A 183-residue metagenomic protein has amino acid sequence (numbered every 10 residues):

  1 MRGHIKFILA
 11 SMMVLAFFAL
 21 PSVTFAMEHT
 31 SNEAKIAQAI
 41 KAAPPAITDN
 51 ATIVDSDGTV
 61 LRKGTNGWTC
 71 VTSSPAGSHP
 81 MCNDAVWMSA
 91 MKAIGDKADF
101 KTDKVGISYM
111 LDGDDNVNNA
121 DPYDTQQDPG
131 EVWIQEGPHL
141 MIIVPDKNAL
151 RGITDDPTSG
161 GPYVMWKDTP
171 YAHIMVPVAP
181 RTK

Functional and structural regions predicted by a protein language model:
R2-H4, L20, S31, D146: Serine/threonine-rich low-complexity intrinsically disordered regions
R2-M12: Bacterial N-terminal signal peptides that target proteins for export
F7, F25-M27: Classical cleavable N-terminal Sec signal peptides
L15-T24: C-terminal segment of classical bacterial N-terminal signal peptides
M27-K183: Primary mode marks residue(s) on the alpha4-beta5-alpha5 output face of response regulator receiver
